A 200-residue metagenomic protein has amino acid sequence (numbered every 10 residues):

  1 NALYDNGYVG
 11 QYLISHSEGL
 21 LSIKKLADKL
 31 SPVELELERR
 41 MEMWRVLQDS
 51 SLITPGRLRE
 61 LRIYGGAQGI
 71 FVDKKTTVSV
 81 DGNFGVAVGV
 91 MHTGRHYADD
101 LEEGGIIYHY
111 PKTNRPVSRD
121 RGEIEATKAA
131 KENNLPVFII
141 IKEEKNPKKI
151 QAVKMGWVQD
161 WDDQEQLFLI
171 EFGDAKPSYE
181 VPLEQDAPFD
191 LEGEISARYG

Functional and structural regions predicted by a protein language model:
L3-K74, V78: Polar/acidic, low-complexity leader/linker segments enriched in S/T/G and N/D
L52-E143: Acidic, glycine-rich low-complexity segments with interspersed aromatic residues
I141-E143, D160, I170-D174: Short, structured patches in soluble enzyme cores that scaffold and shape functional sites
N146-K149, S178-Y179: Short, well-ordered, mixed-charge alpha-helical segments that flank or form enzyme active sites
K149-W161: Short beta-strand-centered aromatic/proline hotspots
D163-Q164, G173-G200: Short, charged surface segments at domain edges that flank catalytic/cofactor-binding sites
Q166-F168: Short aromatic-glycine-enriched beta-strand elements
